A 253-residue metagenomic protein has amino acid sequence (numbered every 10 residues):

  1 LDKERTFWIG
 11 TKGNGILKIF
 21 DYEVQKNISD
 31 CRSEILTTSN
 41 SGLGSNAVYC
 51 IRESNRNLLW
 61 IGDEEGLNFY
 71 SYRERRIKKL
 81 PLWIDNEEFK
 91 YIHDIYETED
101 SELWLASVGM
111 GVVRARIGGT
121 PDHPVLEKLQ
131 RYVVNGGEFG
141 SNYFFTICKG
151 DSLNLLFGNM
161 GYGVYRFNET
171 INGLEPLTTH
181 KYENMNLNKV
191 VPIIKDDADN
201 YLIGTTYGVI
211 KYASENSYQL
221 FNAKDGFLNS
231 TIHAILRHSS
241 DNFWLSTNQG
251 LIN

Functional and structural regions predicted by a protein language model:
L1-N253: Carboxylate-rich, polar loop motifs that coordinate divalent cations or form catalytic acidic clusters
